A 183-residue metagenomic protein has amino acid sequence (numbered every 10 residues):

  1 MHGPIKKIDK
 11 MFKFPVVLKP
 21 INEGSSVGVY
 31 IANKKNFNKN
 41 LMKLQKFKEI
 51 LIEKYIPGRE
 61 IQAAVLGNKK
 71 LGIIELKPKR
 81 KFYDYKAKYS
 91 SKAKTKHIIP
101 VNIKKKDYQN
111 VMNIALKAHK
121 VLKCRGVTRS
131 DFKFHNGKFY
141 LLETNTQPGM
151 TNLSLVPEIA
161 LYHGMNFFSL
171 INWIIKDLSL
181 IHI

Functional and structural regions predicted by a protein language model:
M1-G58: Active-site nucleotide/adenylate-binding loops and adjacent lid/helix of ATP-dependent enzymes
K34-N110, F134, K138-Y140: Phosphate-binding site of ATP-dependent enzymes
K54, A63-V65, H119-M150, A160: Conserved metal-phosphate-binding beta-hairpin within the catalytic cores of diverse ATP-dependent phosphoryl-transfer
G72-E75, I114, A118-R125: Active-site anion/phosphate-binding pocket segments in diverse small-molecule metabolic enzymes
K81-A87, T151-I159: A short, polar/charged loop-to-alpha-helix boundary motif
M112-L116, F168-K176: Amphipathic alpha-helical segments that line or abut small-molecule/effector binding pockets and mediate allosteric
T151-S154, L161-W173: Internal helix-turn-beta structural module
I181-I183: Conserved small/polar residues in nucleotide/adenosyl-binding loops
